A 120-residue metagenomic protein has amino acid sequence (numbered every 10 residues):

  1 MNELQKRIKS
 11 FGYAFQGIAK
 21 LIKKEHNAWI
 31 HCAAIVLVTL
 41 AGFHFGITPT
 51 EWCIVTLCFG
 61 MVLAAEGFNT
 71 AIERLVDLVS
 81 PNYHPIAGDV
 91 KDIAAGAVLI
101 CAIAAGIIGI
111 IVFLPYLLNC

Functional and structural regions predicted by a protein language model:
N2-A71, V79, Y83-I86, A95-C120: Hydrophobic alpha-helical transmembrane segments
V90: Short basic (Lys/Arg) and small-residue
